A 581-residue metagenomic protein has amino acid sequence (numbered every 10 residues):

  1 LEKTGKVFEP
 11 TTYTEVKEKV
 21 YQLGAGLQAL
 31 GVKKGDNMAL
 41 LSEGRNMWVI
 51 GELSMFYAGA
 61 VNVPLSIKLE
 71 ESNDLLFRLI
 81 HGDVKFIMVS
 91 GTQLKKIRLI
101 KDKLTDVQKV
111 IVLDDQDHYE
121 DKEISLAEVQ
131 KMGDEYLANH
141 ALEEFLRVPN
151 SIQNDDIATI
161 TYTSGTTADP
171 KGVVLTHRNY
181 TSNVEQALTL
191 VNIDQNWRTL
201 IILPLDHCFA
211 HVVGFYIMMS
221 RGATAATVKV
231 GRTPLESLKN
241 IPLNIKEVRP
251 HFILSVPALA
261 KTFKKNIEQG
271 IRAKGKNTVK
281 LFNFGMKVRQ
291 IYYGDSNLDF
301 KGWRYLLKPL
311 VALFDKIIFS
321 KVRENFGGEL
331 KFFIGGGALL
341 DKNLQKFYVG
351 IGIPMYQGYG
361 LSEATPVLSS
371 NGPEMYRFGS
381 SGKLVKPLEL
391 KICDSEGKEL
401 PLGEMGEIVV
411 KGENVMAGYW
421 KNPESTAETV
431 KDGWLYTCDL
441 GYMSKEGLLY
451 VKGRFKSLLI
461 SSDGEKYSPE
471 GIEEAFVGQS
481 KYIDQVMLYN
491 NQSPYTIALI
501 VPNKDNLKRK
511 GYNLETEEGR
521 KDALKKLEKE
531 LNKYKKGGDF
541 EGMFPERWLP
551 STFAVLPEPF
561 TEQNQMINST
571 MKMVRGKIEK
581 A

Functional and structural regions predicted by a protein language model:
L1-R45, V49-L53, E70-L76, S125-K131 (+1 more regions): Conserved AMP-binding/adenylate-forming core of the ANL superfamily
E9-T14, A158-V184: Conserved AMP-binding A3 loop
L30, Y57-M132: Structural core segment of the AMP-binding/adenylate-forming
Q130-Y162, D169, N192-R198: Conserved pre-ATP/AMP-binding loop-to-beta segment of ANL
T163, L384, K398-G403, E407-S461: Conserved ATP-binding/catalytic segment of the ANL
T181-R198, L205-F319, E329: Conserved AMP-binding/adenylation subdomain of ANL enzymes
A226-K229, L307-P309, E324, G328-G335 (+6 more regions): Conserved ATP-binding loop and adjacent catalytic segment of the adenylate-forming AMP-binding
Q485-M487, P494, K533-A581: Conserved C-terminal "lid"/linker of ANL adenylate-forming enzymes
